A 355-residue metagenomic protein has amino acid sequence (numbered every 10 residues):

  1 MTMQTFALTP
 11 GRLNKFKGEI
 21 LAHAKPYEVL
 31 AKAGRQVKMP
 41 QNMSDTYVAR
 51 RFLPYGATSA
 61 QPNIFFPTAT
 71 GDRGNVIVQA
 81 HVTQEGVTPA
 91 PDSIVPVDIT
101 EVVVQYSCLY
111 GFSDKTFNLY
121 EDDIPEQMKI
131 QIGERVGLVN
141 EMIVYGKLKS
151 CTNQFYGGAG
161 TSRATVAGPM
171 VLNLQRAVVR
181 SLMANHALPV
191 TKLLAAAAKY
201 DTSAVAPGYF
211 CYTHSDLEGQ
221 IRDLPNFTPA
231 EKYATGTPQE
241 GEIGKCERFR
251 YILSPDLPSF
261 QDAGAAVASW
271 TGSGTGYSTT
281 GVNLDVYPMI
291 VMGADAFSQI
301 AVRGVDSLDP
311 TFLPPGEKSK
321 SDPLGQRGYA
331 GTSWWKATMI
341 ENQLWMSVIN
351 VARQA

Functional and structural regions predicted by a protein language model:
M1-E101, M346, N350-R353: N-terminal "assembly arms/tails" that initiate or stabilize quaternary assembly in self-assembling proteins
T2-A33, T165-A195, G208-Y212, D216-A355: Sequence/fold signature of self-assembling virion shell proteins
S44, Q105, A206, G325-R327: Extracytoplasmic
P91-Y120, A296-T311: Short acidic, glycine/tyrosine-flanked loop/strand segments centered on an H-E-D-like triad
V104-Y106, Y110-Y120, A195-D223: Structured, hydrophobic secondary-structure cores that serve as assembly/anchoring elements
T116-A195: Alpha-helical scaffold segments that mediate packing/assembly in large oligomeric complexes
F117-Q127, S203, P315-L324, T338: Exposed beta-sheet edge/beta-hairpin loop segments within beta-rich domains
